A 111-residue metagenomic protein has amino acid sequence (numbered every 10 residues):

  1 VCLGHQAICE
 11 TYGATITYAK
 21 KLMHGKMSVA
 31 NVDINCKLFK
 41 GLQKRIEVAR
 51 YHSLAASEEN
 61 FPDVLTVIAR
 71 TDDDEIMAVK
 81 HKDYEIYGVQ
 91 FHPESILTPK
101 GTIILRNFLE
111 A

Functional and structural regions predicted by a protein language model:
V1-G41, E47, L105-N107: Cysteine-nucleophile active-site neighborhood
C2, H52, H92: Histidine-centered divalent metal-coordination motifs
K21, V32, H81, F91-P93: Active-site donor-binding loop signature of nucleotide-sugar glycosyltransferases
M27-V29, I76-A78, G88: Conserved hydrophobic/aromatic beta-strand scaffold that supports enzyme active sites
C36-D83: Catalytic beta-strand/loop cores that center a nucleophilic Ser/Cys/Thr and support acyl-enzyme chemistry
V48, Y87-F91: Active-site-proximal beta-strand elements of phosphoester/diester hydrolases
L54-A55, E94-I96: Short histidine/acidic/glycine/proline-rich micro-motifs that form metal- and phosphate-coordinating active-site loops
I96-A111: Acyltransferase
